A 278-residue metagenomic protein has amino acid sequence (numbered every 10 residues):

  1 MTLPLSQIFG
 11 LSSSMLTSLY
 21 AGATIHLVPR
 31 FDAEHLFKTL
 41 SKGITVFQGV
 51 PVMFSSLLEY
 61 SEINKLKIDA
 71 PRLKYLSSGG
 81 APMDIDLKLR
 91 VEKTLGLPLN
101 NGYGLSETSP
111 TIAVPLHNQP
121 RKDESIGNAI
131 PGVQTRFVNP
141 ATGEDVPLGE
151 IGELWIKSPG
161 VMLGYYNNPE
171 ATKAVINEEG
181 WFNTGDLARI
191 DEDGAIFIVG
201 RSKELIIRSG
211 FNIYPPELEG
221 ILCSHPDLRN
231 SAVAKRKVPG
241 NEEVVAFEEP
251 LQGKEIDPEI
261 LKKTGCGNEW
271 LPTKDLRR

Functional and structural regions predicted by a protein language model:
L3-I8, A81: Conserved AMP-binding
S6-V46, S56, Y60: Conserved AMP-binding/adenylation subdomain of ANL enzymes
Y20, F37, S41-G49, L58-R121 (+1 more regions): Gly/Ser/Thr-rich phosphate-binding loop
F47, S158, L163-G164, L187-K274: AMP-binding/adenylate-forming catalytic core of the ANL superfamily
R72, G96, G132, D227-N230 (+1 more regions): Glycine-centered tight turns that cap/initiate beta-strands
G80, G104, G127, D186 (+1 more regions): Active-site glycine-centered loops adjacent to acidic/histidine catalytic or metal-binding residues that shape
N100-E107, G127-A129, A234-R236: Beta-strand->loop->alpha-helix junctions that form or flank phosphate-binding loops in nucleotide-handling enzymes
N128-G132, E144-V175, I213: Conserved ATP/PPi-binding loop(s) of AMP-dependent carboxylate-activating enzymes
